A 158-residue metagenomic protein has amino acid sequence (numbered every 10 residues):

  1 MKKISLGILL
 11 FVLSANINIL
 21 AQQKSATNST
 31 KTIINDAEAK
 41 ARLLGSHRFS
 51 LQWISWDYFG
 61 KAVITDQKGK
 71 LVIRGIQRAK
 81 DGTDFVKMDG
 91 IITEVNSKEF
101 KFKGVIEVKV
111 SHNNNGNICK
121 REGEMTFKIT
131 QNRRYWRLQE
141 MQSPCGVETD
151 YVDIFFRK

Functional and structural regions predicted by a protein language model:
M1-Q23: Bacterial Sec-dependent N-terminal signal peptides
S25-A62, G75, W136-Q142, E148 (+1 more regions): Tryptophan-anchored aromatic micro-motifs
H47-D57, R78-D84, N114-C119: Short, solvent-exposed secondary-structure boundary motifs
W56-F59, Q67-G69, N117-K120, Q131-R133 (+1 more regions): Eukaryotic N-proximal low-complexity acidic segments or loops
K61-I64, K87-E94, E122-I129, D153-I154: Hydrophobic/aromatic beta-strand elements that line small-molecule binding cavities or substrate pockets in beta-rich
K68-N113: Mature extracytoplasmic domains of secretory-pathway proteins
T83-K87, S111-C119, G146-V152: A short, polar/proline- and glycine-enriched secondary-structure boundary/capping micro-motif
F102-Q131: An anionic, turn-rich surface loop/hairpin at beta-sheet edges that serves as a generic interaction/coordination patch
